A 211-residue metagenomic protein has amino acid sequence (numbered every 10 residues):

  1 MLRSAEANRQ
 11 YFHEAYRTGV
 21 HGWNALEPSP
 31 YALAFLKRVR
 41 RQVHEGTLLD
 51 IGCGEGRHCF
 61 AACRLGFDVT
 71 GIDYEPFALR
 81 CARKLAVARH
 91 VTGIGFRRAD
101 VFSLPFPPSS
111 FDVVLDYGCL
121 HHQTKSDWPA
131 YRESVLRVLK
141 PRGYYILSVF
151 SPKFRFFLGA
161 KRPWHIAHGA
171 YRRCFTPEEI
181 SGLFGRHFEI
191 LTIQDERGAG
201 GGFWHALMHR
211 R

Functional and structural regions predicted by a protein language model:
M1-E45, G54-P105, Q123, D127-A130 (+1 more regions): Class I (Rossmann-like) S-adenosyl-L-methionine-dependent methyltransferase catalytic domain, capturing the SAM-binding
I51: Conserved beta-strand/loop positions that form the S-adenosyl-L-methionine
F102, F106-V114: A short acidic, Gly/Pro-enriched loop at the edge of an enzyme's catalytic core that lines a small-molecule cofactor
S109, C119, E196: Flexible loop residues that form catalytic and substrate-binding hotspots at small-molecule/glycan-binding clefts
V113-S126: A short SAM/SAH-binding and catalytic strip from SAM-dependent methyltransferases
P129-P141: A short glycine-rich, Lys/Arg-flanked "PGG" loop and its adjoining helix->strand segment in the class I
